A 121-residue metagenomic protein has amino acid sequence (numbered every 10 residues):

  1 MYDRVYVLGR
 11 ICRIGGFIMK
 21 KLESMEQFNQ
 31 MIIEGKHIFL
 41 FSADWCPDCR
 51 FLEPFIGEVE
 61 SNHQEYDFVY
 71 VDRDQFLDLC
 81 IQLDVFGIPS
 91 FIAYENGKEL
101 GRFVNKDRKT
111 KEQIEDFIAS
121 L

Functional and structural regions predicted by a protein language model:
V5, G15-I38, Q113-L121: N-terminal leader/targeting and pre-domain segments
K20, N29, R50-E53, Q82-L83 (+1 more regions): Chalcogenol-based redox active-site neighborhoods
L22, F41, E60, E65-D78: Thiol-based oxidoreductase modules, predominantly thioredoxin-like and allied folds used for disulfide exchange
N29-E58: Local sequence-structure signature of Cys/Sec-based thiol-disulfide redox active-site neighborhoods
L83-I92: Structural micro-motif
E95-L121: Non-catalytic, surface beta->alpha helical segment in thiol-disulfide oxidoreductase systems
